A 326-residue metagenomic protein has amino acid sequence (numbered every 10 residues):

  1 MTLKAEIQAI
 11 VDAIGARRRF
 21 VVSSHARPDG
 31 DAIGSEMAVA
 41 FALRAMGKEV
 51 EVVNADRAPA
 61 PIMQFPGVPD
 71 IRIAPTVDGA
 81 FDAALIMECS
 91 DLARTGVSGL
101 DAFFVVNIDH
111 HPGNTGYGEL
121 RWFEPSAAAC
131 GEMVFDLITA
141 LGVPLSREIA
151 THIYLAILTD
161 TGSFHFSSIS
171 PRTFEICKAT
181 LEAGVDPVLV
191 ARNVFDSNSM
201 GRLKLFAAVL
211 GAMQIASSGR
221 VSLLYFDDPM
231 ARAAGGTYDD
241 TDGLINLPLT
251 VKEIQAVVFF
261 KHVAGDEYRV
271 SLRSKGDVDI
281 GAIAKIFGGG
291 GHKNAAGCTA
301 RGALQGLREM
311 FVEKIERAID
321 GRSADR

Functional and structural regions predicted by a protein language model:
M1-Q8, A93-A102, S126-V134: An acidic intrinsically disordered interaction segment
T2-A26, A32-M63, P75-F81, T159-F287 (+1 more regions): Hydrophobic helix-and-loop "lid/oligomerization" segment in the mid-to-C-terminal part of catalytic domains
T2-A9, M87-E88, I138-A140: Short, motif-level signal for alpha-helix interfacial/capping segments enriched in acidic residues and aromatics/proline
S23, R27, I86, N107-I108 (+1 more regions): Generic enzyme active-site microenvironment
G34, Q64-P66, Y117-G118, F135: Short acidic, glycine/serine/threonine-rich loops at helix termini
P66-V68, A74-L120: Active-site cofactor/cluster-binding pocket
V68-I71, F123-P125, K275-G276: Short, hinge-like loop/turn segments at secondary-structure boundaries
H111-C177: Short alpha-helices
